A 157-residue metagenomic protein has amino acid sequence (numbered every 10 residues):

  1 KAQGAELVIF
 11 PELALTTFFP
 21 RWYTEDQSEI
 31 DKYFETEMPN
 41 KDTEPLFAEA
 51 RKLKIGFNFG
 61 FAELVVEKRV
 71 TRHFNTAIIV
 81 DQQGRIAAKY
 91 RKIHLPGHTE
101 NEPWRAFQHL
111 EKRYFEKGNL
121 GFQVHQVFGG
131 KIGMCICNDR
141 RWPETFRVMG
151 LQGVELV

Functional and structural regions predicted by a protein language model:
K1, E44, G153-V157: Proteins with a high burden of low-complexity, intrinsically disordered sequence enriched in S/T/G/P/A and R, requiring
A2-Q83, K89-R91, G97-H98: Cys-nucleophile CN-hydrolase/nitrilase-fold catalytic domain and related Cys-dependent amidase chemistry that acts on
A48, E67-L156: Active-site catalytic loop in hydrolytic enzyme cores
